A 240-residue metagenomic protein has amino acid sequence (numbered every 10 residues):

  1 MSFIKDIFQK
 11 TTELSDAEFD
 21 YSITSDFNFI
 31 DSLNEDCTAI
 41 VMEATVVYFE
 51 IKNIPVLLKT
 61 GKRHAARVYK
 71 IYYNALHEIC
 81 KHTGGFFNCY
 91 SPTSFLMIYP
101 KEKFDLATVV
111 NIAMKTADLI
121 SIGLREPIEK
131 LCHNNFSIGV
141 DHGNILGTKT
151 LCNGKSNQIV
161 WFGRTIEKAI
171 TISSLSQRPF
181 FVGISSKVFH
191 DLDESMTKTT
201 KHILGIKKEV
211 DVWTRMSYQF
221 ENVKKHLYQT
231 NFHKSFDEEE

Functional and structural regions predicted by a protein language model:
M1-S32, Q177-E240: Intrinsically disordered, glycine/charged-rich C-terminal tails and inter-domain linkers that flank nucleotidyl cyclase
I30-I112: Catalytic NTP-binding/metal-coordinating core of nucleotidyl cyclase/transferase enzymes
V46, N135-G139, G183: Short glycine-aspartate micro-motif
Y73, H77, D118-S121, R125 (+1 more regions): Structural signal for well-ordered, non-membrane alpha-helices
T83-V109, P127-W161: Catalytic core of nucleotidyl cyclases, primarily class III adenylyl/guanylyl cyclases
I112-K115, I122-K130, F181: Acidic, metal/cofactor-coordinating or nucleic-acid-engaging core segments within structured domains
D141, R164-V188: Catalytic/regulatory signature loops of cyclic-dinucleotide turnover enzymes and related class III nucleotidyl cyclases
